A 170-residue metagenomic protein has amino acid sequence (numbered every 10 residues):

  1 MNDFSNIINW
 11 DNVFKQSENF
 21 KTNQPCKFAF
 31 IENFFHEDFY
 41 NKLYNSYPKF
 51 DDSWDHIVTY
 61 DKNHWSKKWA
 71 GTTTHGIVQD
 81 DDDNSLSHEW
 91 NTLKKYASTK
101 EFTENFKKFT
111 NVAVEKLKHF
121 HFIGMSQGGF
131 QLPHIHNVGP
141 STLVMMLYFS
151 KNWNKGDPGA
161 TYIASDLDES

Functional and structural regions predicted by a protein language model:
M1-S17: N- or domain-start disorder-to-order transition segments that initiate the globular core
F4-N6, Q24-C26, N63-W65, K118 (+2 more regions): Generic structural motif recognizing short loop/turn segments at the entrances and edges of beta-strands
I7, S17-N105: Non-heme Fe(II)/2-oxoglutarate
W10, D38, P140: FAD-dinucleotide binding site
N12-K15, I77-V78, H134: Short, flexible segments with low predicted structural confidence
D80-S170: Catalytic core of non-heme Fe(II) oxygenases with the double-stranded beta-helix
